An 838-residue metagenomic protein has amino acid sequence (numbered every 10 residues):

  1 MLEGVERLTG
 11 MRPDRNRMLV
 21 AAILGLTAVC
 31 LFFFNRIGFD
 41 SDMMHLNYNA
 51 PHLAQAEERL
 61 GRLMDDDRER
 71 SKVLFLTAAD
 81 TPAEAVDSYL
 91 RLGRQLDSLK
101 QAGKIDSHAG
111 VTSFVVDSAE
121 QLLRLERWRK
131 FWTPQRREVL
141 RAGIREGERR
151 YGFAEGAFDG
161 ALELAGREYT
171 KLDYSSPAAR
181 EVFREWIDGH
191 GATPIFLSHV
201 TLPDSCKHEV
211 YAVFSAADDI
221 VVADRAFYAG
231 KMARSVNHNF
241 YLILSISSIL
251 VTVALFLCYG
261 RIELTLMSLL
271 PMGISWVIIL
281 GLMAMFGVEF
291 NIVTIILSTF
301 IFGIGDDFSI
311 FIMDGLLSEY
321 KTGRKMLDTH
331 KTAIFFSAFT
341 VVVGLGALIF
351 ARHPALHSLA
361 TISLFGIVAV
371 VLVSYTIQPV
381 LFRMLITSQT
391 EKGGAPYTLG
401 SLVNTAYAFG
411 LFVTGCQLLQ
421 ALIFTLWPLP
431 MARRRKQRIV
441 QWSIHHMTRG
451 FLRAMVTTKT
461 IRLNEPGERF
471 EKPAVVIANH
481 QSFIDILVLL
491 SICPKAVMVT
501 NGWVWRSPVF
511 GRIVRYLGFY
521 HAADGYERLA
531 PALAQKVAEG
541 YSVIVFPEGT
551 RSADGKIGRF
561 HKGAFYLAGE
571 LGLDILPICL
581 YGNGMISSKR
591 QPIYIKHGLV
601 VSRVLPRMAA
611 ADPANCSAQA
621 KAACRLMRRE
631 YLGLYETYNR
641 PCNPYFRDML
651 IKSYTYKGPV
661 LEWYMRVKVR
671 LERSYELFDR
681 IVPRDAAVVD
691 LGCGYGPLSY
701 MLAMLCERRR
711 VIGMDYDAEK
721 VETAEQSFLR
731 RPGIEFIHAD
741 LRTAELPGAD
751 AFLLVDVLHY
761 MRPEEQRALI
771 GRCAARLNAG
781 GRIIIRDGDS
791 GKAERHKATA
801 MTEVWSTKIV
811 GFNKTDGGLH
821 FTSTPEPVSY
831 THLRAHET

Functional and structural regions predicted by a protein language model:
R15, N35-D80, G303: Solvent-exposed, non-transmembrane loop/terminal regulatory segments of multi-pass membrane proteins
L162-V251: Extracytoplasmic
L264-F311: Hydrophobic transmembrane alpha-helices and their membrane-interface caps in long multi-pass transport proteins
K321-A351: Pore- and gate-forming transmembrane helices of large, multi-pass membrane proteins
L402-Y407, L529-T655: Non-catalytic C-terminal accessory region of glycerolipid acyltransferases and related lyso-lipid remodeling enzymes
I423-W442, F470-G525: Catalytic core of membrane glycerolipid acyltransferases/transacylases, capturing the structured, soluble-facing
R786-P827: C-terminal alpha-helical "lid/dimerization" subdomain adjacent to the S-adenosyl-L-methionine
T831-T838: Conserved small/polar residues in nucleotide/adenosyl-binding loops
